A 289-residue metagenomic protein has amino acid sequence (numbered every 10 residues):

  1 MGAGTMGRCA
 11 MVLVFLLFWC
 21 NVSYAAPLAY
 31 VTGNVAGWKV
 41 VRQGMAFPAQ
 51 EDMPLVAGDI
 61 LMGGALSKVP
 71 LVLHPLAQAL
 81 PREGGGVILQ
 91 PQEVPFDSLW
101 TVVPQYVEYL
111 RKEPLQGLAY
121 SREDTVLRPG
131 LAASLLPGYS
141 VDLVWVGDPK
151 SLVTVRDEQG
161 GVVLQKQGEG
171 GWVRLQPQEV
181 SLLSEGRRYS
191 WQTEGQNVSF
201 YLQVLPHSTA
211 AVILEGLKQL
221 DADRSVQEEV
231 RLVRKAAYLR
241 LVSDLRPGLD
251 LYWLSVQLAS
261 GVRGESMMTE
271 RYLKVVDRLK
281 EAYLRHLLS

Functional and structural regions predicted by a protein language model:
G2-M11: Bacterial N-terminal signal peptides that target proteins for export
W19-V22: N-terminal signal peptide c-region/cleavage motif recognized by signal peptidases
A26-A65, V69-D142, V153, I213-L214: Flexible, surface-exposed loop/linker segments and immediately adjacent secondary-structure boundaries
L143-V144, Q196-R234, Y238: Extended, polar beta-sheet/loop recognition surfaces of beta-rich domains that mediate binding to diverse ligands
G147-Q159: Solvent-exposed loop/turn segments flanking beta-strands in beta-repeat/beta-sandwich domains
Q159-W172: Solvent-exposed serine/threonine-rich low-complexity stretches and specific carbohydrate-binding patches
Q178-R187: Surface-exposed, short loops/turns at beta-strand junctions within beta-sandwich domains
D221-S289: Alpha-helical protein-protein interaction scaffolds
